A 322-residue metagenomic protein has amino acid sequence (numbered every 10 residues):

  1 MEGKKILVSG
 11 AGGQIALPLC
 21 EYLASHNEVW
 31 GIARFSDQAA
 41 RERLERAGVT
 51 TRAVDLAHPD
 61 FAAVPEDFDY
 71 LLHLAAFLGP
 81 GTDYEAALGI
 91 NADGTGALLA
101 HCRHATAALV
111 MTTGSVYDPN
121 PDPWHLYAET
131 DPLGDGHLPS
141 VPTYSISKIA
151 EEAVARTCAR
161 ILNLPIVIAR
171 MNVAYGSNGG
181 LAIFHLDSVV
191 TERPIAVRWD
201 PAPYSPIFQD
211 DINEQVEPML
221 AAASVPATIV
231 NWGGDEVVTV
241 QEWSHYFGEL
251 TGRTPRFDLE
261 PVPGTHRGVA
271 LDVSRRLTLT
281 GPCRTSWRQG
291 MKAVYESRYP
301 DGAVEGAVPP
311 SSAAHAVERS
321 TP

Functional and structural regions predicted by a protein language model:
I6-S25: N-terminal Rossmann NAD(P)H-binding glycine-rich loop of SDR-like oxidoreductase domains
Q38, V49-I90: NAD(P)H-binding glycine-rich loop region in Rossmannoid oxidoreductase-like domains and their noncatalytic homologs
A97-T143: Conserved Rossmann-fold NAD(P)-dependent oxidoreductase catalytic core, especially the SDR/UDP-sugar
D122-W124, A153-Y204, Q209, F247: NAD(P)-dependent short-chain dehydrogenase/reductase
S147: Active-site helix of classical SDR
Y175-G179, P201-E214, I229-F247, T285 (+1 more regions): Substrate-binding strand-loop-helix patch in Rossmann-like NAD(P)-dependent oxidoreductase/epimerase domains
Q215-P218, A222-P263, D272, G302 (+1 more regions): Mid/C-terminal beta-alpha module of Rossmann-like enzyme folds, strongest in SDR-family dehydrogenases/epimerases
S274, W287-P322: Amphipathic terminal alpha-helices
